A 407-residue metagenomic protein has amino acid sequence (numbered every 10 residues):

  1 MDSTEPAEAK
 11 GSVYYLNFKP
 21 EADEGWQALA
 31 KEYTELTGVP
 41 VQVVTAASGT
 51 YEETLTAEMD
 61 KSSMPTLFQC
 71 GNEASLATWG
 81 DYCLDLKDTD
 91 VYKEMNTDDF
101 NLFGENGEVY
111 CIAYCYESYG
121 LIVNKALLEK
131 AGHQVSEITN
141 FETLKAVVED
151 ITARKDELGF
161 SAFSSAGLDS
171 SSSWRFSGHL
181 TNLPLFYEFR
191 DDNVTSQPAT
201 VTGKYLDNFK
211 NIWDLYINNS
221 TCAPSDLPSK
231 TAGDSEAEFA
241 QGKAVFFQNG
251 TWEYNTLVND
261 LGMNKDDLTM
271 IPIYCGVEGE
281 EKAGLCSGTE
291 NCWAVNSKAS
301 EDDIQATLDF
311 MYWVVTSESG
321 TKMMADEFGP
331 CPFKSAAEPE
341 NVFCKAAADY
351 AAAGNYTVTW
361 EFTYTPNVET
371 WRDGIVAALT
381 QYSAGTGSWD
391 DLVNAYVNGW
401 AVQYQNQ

Functional and structural regions predicted by a protein language model:
D2, Y110-Y114, Y119, K145-P198 (+1 more regions): Extracytoplasmic/periplasmic solute-binding protein
E5-A7, G71-V123, H179-T181, D267-P272: Hinge/lid segment of periplasmic solute-binding proteins
E32-D98, Y110, A126-G132, T139 (+3 more regions): Extracytoplasmic "Venus flytrap"/periplasmic binding protein-like
E35-L36, K61, E129-A131, T221 (+1 more regions): Extracytoplasmic/periplasmic substrate-recognition and gating elements
P40, E129, S319-T321, F333 (+2 more regions): Conserved C-terminal helix/tail region of periplasmic/extracytoplasmic solute-binding proteins
E58, P65-T66, K93-L128, G159-S161 (+2 more regions): A structural signal for short loop-to-beta-strand junctions that line the ligand-binding cleft of periplasmic/secreted
K87-N101, F163, G167, L185-N211 (+4 more regions): Short, solvent-exposed loop/beta-turn-alpha elements that line the ligand-binding surface or hinge of extracytoplasmic
V148-E149, V194-S229: Glycine-centered hinge/linker elements that transmit conformational signals in sensory and ligand-binding systems
